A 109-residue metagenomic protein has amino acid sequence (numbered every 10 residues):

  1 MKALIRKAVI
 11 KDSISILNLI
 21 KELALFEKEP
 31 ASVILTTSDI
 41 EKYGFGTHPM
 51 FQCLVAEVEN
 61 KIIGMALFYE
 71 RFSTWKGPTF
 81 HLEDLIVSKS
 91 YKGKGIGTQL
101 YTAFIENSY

Functional and structural regions predicted by a protein language model:
L4-N18: A short beta-loop-alpha structural element at the N-terminal edge of CoA-dependent acyl/N-acetyltransferase catalytic
I20-Y43: Conserved GNAT-fold acetyl-CoA-binding loop/helix
G44-V55: A short helix-loop-beta-strand connector motif used in the catalytic cores of GNAT acetyltransferases and, in some
V55, K61-Y69: Conserved beta-strand in the GNAT
F68-T79: Conserved donor-binding loop and adjoining core beta-sheet/short helix segment in diverse acyl/aminoacyl transferases
P78-K89: Conserved acetyl-CoA binding element of GNAT-fold acetyltransferases
V87, G93-E106: Conserved acetyl-CoA-binding loop-helix of GNAT-fold acetyltransferases
